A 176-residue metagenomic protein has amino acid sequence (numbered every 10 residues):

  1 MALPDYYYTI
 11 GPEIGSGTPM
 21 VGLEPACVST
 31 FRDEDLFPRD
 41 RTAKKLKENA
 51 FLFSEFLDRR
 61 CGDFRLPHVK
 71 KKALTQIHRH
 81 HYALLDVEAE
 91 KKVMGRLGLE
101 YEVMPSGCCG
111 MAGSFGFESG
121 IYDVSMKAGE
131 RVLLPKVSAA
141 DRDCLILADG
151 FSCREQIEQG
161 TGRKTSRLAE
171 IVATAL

Functional and structural regions predicted by a protein language model:
M1-L176: Iron-sulfur cluster-binding electron-transfer modules in prokaryotic oxidoreductases
